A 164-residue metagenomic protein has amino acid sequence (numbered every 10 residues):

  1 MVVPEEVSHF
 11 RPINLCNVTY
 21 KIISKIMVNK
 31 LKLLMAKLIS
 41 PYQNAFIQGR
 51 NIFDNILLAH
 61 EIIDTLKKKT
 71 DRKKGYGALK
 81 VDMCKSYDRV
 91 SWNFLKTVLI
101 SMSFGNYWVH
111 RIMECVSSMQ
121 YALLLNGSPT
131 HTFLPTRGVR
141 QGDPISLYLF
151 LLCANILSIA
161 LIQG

Functional and structural regions predicted by a protein language model:
M1-G164: Nucleotidyl polymerases of mobile genetic elements and RNA viruses
